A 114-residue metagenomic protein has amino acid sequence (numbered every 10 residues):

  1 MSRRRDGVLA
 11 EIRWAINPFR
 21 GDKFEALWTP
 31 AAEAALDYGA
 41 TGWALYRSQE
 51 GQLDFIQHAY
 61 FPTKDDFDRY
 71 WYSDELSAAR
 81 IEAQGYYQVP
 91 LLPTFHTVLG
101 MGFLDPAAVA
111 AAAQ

Functional and structural regions predicted by a protein language model:
M1-D22, F67, Y86-Y87: Long, low-complexity, intrinsically disordered polar/charged segments
M1-G7, T41-L53, A79-Q114: Glycine-rich beta-strand-turn "strand-cap" elements at beta-sheet edges
V8-A15, A44-D74, A108-A113: Short, well-ordered beta-strand segments in beta-rich or mixed alpha/beta enzyme and ligand-binding folds
R20-W43, E75-A79: Short amphipathic alpha-helical segments
T29, E33, R69-W71, V98 (+2 more regions): A beta-strand edge to alpha-helix "cap/lid" segment located at domain peripheries
A34, Y38, Y60-P62, E82 (+1 more regions): Short alpha-helical scaffold segments that flank and stabilize functional sites
L36, F67-A83, L92: Anionic, Ser/Thr-rich low-complexity intrinsically disordered regions
